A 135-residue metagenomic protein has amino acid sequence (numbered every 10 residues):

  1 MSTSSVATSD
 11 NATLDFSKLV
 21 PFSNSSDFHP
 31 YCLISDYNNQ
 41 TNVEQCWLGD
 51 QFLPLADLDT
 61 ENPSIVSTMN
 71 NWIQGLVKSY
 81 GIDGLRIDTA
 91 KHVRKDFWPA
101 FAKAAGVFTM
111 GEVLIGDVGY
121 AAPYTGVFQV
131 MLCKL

Functional and structural regions predicted by a protein language model:
S2-Q51: Core domains of carbohydrate- and sulfate-ester-processing enzymes
S5-S17, N71-L135: Active-site-proximal helices and loops of the catalytic beta/alpha 8
V20, D50, A56, E112 (+1 more regions): Flexible, active-site-adjacent loop/turn segments at secondary-structure boundaries
S35-Y80, A90: Active-site-adjacent "subsite" loops/lids of carbohydrate-active enzymes
